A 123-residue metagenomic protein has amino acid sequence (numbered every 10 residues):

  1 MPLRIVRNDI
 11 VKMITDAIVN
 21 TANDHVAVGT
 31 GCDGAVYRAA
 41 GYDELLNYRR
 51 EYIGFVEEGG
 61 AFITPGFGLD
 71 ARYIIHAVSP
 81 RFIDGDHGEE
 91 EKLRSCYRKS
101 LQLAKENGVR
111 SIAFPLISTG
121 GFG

Functional and structural regions predicted by a protein language model:
R4, N47-R72: N-terminal short beta-loop-beta anion/metal-coordinating cradle
N8-G54, E58: Short, conserved "active-site rim" segments that organize catalytic pockets and cofactor/ligand binding
I10, G60-F67, K99-E106: Short amphipathic alpha-helices and their capping/turn segments at secondary-structure boundaries
D16, R72, R110: Conserved acidic residues
A22, V78, I117: Anionic group-transfer/hydrolysis microenvironments
L69-D84: Short, basic/glycine-rich phosphate-binding loops at helix/coil junctions that contact nucleotide phosphates
R81-G123: Phosphate/ribose-phosphate-bearing ligand recognition and processing surfaces, centered on ADP-ribose/NAD(+/P+) systems
